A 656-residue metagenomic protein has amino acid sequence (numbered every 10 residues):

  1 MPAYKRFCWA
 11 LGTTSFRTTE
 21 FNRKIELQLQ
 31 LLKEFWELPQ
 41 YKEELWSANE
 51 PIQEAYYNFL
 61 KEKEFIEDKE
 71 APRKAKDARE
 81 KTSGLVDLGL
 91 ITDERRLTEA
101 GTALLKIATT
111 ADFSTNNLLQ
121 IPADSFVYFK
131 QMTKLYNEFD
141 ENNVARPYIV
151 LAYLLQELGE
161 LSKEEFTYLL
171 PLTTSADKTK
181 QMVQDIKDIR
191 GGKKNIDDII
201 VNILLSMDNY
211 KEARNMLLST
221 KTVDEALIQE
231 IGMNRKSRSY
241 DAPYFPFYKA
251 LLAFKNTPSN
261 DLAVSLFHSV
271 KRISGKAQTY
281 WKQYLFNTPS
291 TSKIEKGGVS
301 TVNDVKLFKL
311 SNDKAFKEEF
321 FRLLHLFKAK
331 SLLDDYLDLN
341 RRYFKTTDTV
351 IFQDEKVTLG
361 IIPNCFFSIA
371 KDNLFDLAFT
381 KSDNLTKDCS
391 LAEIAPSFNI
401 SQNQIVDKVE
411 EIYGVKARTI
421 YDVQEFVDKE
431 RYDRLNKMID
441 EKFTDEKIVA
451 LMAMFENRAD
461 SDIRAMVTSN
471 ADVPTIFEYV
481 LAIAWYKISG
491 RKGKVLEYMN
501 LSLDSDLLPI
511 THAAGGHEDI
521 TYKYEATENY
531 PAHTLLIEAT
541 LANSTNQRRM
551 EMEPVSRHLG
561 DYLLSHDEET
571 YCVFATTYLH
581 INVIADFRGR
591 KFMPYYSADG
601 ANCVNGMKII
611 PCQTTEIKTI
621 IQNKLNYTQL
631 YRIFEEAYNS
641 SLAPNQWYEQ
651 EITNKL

Functional and structural regions predicted by a protein language model:
M1-A395, V409-K429, D433-K442: Donor-sugar nucleotide-binding helix/loop cap in glycosyltransferases
L385, C389-L656: Catalytic core segments in nucleotide and nucleic-acid processing enzymes
